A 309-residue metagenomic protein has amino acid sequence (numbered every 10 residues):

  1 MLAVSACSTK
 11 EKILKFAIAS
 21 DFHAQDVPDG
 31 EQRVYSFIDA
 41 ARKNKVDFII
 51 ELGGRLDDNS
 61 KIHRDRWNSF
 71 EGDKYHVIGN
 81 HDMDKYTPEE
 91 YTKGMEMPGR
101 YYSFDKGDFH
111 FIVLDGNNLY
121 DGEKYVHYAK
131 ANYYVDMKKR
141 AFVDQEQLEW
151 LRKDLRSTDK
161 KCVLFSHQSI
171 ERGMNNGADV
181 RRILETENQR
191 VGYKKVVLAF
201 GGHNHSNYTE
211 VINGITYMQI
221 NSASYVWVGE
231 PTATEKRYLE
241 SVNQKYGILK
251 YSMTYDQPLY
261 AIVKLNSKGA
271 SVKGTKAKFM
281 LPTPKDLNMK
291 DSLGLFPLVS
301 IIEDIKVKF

Functional and structural regions predicted by a protein language model:
M1-E11, N188-Q189: Bacterial Sec-dependent N-terminal signal peptides
A6-I62: N-terminal active-site segment of His-dependent metallophosphoesterases
F16, I49, F111, C162-V163: Hydrophobic beta-strand anchors of alpha/beta hydrolase catalytic cores
D21, G53-G54, G79-N80, H167 (+1 more regions): Active-site glycine-centered loops adjacent to acidic/histidine catalytic or metal-binding residues that shape
S60-R152, D179-V196, S206-T254, L259-K264: Extended active-site neighborhood of metal-dependent phosphoesterases/phosphodiesterases
G116, F165-I170, H203, T275-A277: Short, well-ordered beta-to-alpha junction loops that form the rim of enzyme active sites and present histidine/acidic
K153-R172: Short acidic, glycine-rich surface-loop motifs adjacent to enzyme active sites
N243-F309: A short C-terminal boundary segment appended to hydrolase-like catalytic domains
